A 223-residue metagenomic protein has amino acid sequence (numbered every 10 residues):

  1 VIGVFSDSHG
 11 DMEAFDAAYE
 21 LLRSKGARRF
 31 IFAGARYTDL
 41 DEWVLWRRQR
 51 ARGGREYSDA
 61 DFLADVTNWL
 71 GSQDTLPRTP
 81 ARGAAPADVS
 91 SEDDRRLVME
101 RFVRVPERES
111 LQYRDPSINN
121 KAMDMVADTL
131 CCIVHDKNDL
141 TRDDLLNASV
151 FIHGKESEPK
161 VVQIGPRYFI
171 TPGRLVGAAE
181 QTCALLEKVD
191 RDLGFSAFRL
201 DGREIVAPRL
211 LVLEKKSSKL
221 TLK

Functional and structural regions predicted by a protein language model:
V1-A51, S58-P86, R95, E100-K121 (+1 more regions): N-terminal active-site segment of His-dependent metallophosphoesterases
F5-D11, S110, D128-V134, L146-A148: Short, flexible loop segments at the rims of nucleotide/cofactor-binding pockets, characterized by
A35-R36, E56-F62, K155-E158, R174-G177: Short, acidic/turn-prone active-site loops that include or flank metal/cofactor- and phosphate-binding residues
S110-S117, C131, C183, F195 (+1 more regions): Generic preference for hydrophobic/aromatic residues in regular secondary structure cores
K121, A127-D128: Composition-driven recognition of long, C-terminal low-complexity regions enriched in serine/threonine
M123-D124, I170-K223: Binuclear metal-dependent phosphoesterase catalytic core
L130-S196: Conserved beta-sheet core of the metallophosphoesterase superfamily
